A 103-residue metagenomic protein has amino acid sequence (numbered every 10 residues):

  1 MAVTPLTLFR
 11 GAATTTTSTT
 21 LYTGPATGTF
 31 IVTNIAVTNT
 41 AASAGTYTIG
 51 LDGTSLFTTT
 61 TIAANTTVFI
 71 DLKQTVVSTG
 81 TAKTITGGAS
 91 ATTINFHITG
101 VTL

Functional and structural regions predicted by a protein language model:
M1-F30, N34, G88-L103: C-terminal interaction-tip segments
P25, A63, S78-G80: Surface-exposed coil/turn segments at beta-strand junctions on protein surfaces, enriched
V37-A42, S90: Short solvent-exposed strand-capping/beta-turn motif centered on an Asx-Ser/Thr pair
A41-T60: Short, surface-exposed beta-strand/strand-loop-strand elements in extracellular ectodomains
T60-V68: Short proline/glycine- and polar residue-rich coil/turn motifs
T67-T75: Exposed aromatic-hydrophobic patches
T75-T93: Noncatalytic modules at the cell exterior or secretory-pathway interfaces, chiefly beta-strand-rich lectin/adhesion
